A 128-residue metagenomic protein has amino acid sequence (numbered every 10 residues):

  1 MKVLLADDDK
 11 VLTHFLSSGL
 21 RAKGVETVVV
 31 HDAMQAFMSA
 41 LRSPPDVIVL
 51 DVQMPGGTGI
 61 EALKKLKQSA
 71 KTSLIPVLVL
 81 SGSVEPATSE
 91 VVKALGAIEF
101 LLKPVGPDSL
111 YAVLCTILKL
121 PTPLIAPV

Functional and structural regions predicted by a protein language model:
T13, P55-G56, S73, E85 (+1 more regions): The feature encodes the CheY-like receiver
H14-A22: Charged docking surfaces used in two-component/phosphorelay signaling
G24-H31, S39: Short hydrophobic/Thr-rich beta-strand motif most characteristic of the beta2 strand and flanking loop of CheY-like
V29, G56-G57, A94: Residue-level signal for the "D+5" position in two-component response regulator receiver
D32-Q35, T58-K64: Acidic catalytic/metal-coordinating carboxylates
S43-V49: Active-site beta3 strand of CheY-like receiver
D51, S81: Active-site residues of response regulator receiver
E61, V84-L101, S109-A112, T116 (+1 more regions): Alpha4 helix (beta4-alpha4-beta5 surface) of REC/receiver domains from two-component response regulators
